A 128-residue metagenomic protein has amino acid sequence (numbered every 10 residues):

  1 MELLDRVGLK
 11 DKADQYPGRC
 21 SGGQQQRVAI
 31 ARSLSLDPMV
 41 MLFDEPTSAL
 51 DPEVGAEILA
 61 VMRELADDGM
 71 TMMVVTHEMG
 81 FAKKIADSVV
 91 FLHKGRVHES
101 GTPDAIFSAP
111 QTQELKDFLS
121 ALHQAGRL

Functional and structural regions predicted by a protein language model:
Q15-G18, L36, D68: Conserved signature/switch motifs of ABC ATPase nucleotide-binding domains
M41-D44: Catalytic Walker B motif of ABC-type/P-loop ATPase nucleotide-binding domains
P52-V54: Helix N-cap at the start of a conserved alpha-helix in ABC-type nucleotide-binding domains
T76-H77: H-loop/switch region of ABC-family ATPase nucleotide-binding domains
A82-K84: A short, surface-exposed alpha-helical micro-motif characterized by mixed small hydrophobic and charged/polar residues
S100-G101: ABC ATPase "signature
